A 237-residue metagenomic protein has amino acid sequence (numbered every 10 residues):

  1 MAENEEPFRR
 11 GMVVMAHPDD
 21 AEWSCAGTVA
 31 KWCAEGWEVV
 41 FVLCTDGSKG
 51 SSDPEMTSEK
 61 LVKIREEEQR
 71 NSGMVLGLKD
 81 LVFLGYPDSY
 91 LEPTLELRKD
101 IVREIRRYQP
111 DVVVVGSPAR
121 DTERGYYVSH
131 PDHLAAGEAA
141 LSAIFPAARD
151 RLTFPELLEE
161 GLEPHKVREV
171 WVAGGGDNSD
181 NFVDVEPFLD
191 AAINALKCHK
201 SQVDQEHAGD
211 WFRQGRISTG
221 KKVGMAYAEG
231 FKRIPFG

Functional and structural regions predicted by a protein language model:
M1-Q109, K232: Active-site rim/loop-helix segments in enzyme catalytic domains that contact anionic ligands
M1-V14, T94-G237: Metal-dependent de-N-acetylase/amidase catalytic core
